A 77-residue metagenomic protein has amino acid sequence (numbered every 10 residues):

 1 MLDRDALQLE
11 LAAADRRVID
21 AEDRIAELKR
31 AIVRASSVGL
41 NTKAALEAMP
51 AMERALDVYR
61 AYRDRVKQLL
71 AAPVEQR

Functional and structural regions predicted by a protein language model:
M1-A6: Short, charge-rich amphipathic alpha-helices with coiled-coil/heptad character
Q8, R65-Q68: N-terminal secretory-pathway/extracellular module detecting exported/lumenal segments and adjacent signal-anchor/first
A13-D64: Amphipathic, hydrophobic secondary-structure cores in small proteins
L40, Q68-R77: Long amphipathic alpha-helical coiled-coil segments
